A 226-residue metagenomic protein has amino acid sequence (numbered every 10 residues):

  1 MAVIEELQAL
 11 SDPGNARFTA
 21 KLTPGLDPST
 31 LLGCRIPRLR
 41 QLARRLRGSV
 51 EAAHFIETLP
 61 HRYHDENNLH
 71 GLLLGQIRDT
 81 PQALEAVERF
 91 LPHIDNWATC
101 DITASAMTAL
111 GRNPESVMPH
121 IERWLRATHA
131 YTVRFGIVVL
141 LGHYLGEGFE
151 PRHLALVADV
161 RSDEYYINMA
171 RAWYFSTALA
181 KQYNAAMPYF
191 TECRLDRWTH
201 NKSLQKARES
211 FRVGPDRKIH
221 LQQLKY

Functional and structural regions predicted by a protein language model:
M1-Y226: Alpha-helical scaffold domains
